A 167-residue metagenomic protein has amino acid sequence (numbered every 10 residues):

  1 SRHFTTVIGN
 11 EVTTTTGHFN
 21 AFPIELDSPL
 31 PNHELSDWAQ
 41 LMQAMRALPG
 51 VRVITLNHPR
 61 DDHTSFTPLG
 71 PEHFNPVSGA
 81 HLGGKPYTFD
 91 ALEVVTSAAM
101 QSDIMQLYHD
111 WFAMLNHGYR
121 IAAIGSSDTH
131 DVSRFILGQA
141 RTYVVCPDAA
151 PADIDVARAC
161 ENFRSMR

Functional and structural regions predicted by a protein language model:
S1-R167: Extended, charged catalytic domains and RNA/DNA-binding interfaces, predominantly in divalent-metal-using enzymes
